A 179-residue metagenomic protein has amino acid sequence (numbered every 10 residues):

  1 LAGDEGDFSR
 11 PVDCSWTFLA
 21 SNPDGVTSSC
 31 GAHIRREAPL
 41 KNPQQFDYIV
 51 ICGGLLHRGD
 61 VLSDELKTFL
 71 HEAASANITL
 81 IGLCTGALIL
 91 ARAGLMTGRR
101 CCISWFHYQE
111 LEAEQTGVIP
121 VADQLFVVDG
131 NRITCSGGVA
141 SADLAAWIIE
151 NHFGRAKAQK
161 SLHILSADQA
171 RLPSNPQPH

Functional and structural regions predicted by a protein language model:
L1-L80, L88-R92, A122, A146 (+3 more regions): Extended, subdomain-level signal for the structured scaffold at the beginning of enzyme domains
C30-R35, T116, C135-S136: Short, surface-exposed amphipathic charged segments that create phosphate/polyanion-binding patches used for binding
V61, F106, V139-A140, A156: Conserved active-site and cofactor/substrate-binding residues in soluble primary-metabolism enzymes
L80-I81, C101: A short beta-strand/loop micro-motif in the catalytic core of glycosyltransferases that engages the nucleotide-sugar
L88-M96, V127, S141-A142: Acidic/polar active-site rim loop that often engages polyanionic ligands
T97-L125, S161, L165: A conserved active-site-flanking secondary-structure segment within enzyme catalytic domains
G117-A146, N151-H152: Amphipathic alpha-helical segments enriched in hydrophobic/aromatic residues interleaved with Lys/Arg
